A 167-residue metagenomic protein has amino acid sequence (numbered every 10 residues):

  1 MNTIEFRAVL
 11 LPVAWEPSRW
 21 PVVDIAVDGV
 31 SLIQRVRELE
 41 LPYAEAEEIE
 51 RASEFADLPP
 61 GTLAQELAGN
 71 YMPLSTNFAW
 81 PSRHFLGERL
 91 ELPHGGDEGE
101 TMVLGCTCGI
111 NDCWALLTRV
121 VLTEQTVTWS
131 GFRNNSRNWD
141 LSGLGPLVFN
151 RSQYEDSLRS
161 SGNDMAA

Functional and structural regions predicted by a protein language model:
M1-A167: Intrinsically disordered, low-complexity acidic regions enriched in Pro/Ser/Thr
